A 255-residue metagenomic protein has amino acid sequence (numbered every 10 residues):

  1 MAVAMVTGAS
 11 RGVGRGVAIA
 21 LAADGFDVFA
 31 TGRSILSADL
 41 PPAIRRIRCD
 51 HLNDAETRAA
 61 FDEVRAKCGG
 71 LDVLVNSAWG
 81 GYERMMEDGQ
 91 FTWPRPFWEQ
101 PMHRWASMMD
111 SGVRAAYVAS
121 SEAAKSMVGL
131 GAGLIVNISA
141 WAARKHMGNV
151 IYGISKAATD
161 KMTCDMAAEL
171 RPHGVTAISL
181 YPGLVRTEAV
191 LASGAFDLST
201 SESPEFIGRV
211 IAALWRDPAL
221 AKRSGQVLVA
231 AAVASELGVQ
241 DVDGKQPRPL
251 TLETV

Functional and structural regions predicted by a protein language model:
A2, G69-L71, M127-S139, P172-T176 (+1 more regions): Active-site loop of short-chain dehydrogenase/reductase
S10-R11: Conserved glycine-rich cofactor-binding loop
D24-D39: Conserved glycine-rich Rossmann-like NAD(P)H-binding loop of the short-chain dehydrogenase/reductase
P42-A55: Rossmann-fold cofactor-recognition segment
G80-G81, P94-R104, L134-A158, T163-P172 (+1 more regions): Catalytic loop of short-chain dehydrogenase/reductase
S120-S121, C164: A short, exposed helix-loop element centered on a Lys and neighboring polar residues
S179, F196-V255: C-terminal helical subdomain
